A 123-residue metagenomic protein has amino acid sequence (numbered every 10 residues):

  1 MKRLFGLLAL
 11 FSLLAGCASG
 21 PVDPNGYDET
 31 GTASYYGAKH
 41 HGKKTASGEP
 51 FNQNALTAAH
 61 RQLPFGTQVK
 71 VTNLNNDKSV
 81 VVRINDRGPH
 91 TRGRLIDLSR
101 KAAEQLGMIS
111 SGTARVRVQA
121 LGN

Functional and structural regions predicted by a protein language model:
K2-L7, L13-N123: Secreted/periplasmic proteins
